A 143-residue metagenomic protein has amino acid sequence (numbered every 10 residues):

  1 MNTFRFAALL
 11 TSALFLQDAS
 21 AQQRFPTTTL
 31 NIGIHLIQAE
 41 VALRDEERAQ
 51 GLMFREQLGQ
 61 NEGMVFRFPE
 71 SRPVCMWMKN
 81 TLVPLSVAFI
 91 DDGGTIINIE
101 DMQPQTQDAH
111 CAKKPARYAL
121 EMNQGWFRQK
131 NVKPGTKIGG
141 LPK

Functional and structural regions predicted by a protein language model:
M1-A8: Bacterial N-terminal signal peptides that target proteins for export
A8-L9, K114: Residue-level detector of alpha-helix boundary/anchor positions
T11-L14: Repetitive helical segments and hydrophobic/amphipathic motifs
L16-D18: N-terminal signal peptide c-region/cleavage motif recognized by signal peptidases
Q22-K143: Compact, glycine-rich, soluble single-domain proteins
